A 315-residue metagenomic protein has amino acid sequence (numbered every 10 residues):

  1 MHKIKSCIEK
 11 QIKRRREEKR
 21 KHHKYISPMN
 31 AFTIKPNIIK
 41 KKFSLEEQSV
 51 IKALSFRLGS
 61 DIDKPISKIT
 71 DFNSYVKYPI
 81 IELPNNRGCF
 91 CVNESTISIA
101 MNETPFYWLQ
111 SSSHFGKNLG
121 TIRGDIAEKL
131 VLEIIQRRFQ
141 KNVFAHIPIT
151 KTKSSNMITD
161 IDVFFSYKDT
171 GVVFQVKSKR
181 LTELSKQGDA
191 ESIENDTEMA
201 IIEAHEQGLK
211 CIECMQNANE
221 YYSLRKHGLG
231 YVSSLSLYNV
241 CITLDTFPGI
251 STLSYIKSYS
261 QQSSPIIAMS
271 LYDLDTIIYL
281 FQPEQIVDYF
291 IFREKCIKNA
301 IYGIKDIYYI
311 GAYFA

Functional and structural regions predicted by a protein language model:
M1-R138, T252-A315: Interfaces and regulatory segments of ATP-dependent nucleotide/adenylate/phosphodiester-chemistry enzymes
D125, K129, M157, I202-H205 (+2 more regions): Conserved structured core elements
R138-M157: A short acidic/basic microdomain associated with nuclease active sites
K151-T159, R180-E183, F247-I250: Flexible loop/turn segments at secondary-structure boundaries
D162: Cell-envelope/extracellular polymer assembly enzymes that use nucleotide-activated donors
F165-V173, K177-E183: Active-site beta-strand-loop-beta-strand hairpin of nuclease catalytic cores that positions key catalytic residues
S178-V240: Catalytic cores of nucleic-acid endonucleases
A218-L271, L280: C-terminal catalytic or substrate-handling cores of phosphate/nucleotide- and metal-cofactor-dependent proteins acting
